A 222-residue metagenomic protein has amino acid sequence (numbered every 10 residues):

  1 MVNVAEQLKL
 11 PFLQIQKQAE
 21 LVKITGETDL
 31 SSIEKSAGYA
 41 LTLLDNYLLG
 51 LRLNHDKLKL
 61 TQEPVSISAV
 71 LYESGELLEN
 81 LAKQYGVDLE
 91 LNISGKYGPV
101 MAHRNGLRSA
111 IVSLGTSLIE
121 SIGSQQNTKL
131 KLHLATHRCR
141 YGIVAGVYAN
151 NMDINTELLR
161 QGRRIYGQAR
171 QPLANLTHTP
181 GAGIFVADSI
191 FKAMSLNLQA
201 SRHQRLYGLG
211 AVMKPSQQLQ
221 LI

Functional and structural regions predicted by a protein language model:
L53, L78-D88: A short helix-and-adjacent loop within the catalytic ATP-binding
H55-L60, P99-A102: Conserved micro-motifs of the catalytic ATP-binding
D88-G98: Conserved catalytic submotifs in the C-terminal HATPase_c
N127-Y141: Short beta-strand/loop element within the Bergerat-fold HATPase_c
Y141-G181: Glycine-rich/acidic phosphate-handling loop/turn and adjacent ATP-lid/helix of nucleotide-binding kinase/ATPase domains
T156, K192-I222: C-terminal end segment of the histidine kinase catalytic
G181-L196: Conserved glycine-/histidine-rich ATP-lid loop and adjacent helix of the Bergerat-fold HATPase_c
